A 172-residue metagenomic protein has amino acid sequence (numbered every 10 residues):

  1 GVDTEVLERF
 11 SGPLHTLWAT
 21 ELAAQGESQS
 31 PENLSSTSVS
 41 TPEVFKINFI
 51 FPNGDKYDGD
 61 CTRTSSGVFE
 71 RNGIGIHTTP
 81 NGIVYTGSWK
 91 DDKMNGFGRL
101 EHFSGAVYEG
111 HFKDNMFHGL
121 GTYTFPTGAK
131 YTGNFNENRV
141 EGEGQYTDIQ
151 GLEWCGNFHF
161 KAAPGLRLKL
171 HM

Functional and structural regions predicted by a protein language model:
G1-M172: Intrinsically disordered, low-complexity repeat tracts enriched in Gly/Pro/Ser/Thr and acidic residues, frequently
